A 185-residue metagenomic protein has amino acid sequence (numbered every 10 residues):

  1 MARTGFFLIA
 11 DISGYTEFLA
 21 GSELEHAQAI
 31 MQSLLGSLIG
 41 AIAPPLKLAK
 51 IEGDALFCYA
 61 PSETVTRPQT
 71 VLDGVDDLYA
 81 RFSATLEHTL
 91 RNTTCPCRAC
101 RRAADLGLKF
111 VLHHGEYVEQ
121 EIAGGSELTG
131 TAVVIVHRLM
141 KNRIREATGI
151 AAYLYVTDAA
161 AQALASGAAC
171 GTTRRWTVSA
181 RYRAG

Functional and structural regions predicted by a protein language model:
M1-D77: Catalytic NTP-binding/metal-coordinating core of nucleotidyl cyclase/transferase enzymes
E63-R174: Catalytic beta-strand-to-alpha-helix segment of the class III nucleotidyl cyclase homology domain
T173-G185: Intrinsically disordered, low-complexity terminal regions enriched in charged/polar residues
